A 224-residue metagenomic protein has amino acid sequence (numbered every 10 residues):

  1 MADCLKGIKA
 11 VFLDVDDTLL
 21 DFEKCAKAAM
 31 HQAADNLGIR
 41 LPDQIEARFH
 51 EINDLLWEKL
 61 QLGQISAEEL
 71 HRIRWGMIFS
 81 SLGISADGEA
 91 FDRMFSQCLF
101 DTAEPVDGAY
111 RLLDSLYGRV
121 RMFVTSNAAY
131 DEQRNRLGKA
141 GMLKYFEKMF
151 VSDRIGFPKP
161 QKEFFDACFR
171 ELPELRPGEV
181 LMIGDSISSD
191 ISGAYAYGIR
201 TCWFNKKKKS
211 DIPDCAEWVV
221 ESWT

Functional and structural regions predicted by a protein language model:
M1-V11, E23-K24, D35, R40 (+5 more regions): Asp-based, Mg2+/Mn2+-dependent phosphohydrolase catalytic module
C4-V15, L19-D107: N-terminal helical cap/lid subdomain that shapes the substrate entry/recognition surface in HAD-like hydrolases
G63, D101, M122, G178-E179: A generic structural signal for short
G108-R119: Catalytic-core regions built around general acid/base machinery
